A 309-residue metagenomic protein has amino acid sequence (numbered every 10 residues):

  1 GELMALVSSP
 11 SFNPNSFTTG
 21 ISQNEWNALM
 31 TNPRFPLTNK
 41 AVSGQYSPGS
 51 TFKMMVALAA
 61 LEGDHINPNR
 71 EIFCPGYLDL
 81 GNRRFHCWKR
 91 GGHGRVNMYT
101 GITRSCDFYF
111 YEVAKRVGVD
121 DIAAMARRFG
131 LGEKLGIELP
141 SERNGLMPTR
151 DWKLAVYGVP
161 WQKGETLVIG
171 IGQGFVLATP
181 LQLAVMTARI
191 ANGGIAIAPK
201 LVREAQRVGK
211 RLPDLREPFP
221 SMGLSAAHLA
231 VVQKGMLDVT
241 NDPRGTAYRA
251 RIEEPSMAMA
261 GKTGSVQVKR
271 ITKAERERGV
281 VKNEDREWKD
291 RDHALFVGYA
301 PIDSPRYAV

Functional and structural regions predicted by a protein language model:
L3-S50, M55-A308: Beta-lactam-recognizing serine transpeptidase/beta-lactamase-like catalytic domain environment
